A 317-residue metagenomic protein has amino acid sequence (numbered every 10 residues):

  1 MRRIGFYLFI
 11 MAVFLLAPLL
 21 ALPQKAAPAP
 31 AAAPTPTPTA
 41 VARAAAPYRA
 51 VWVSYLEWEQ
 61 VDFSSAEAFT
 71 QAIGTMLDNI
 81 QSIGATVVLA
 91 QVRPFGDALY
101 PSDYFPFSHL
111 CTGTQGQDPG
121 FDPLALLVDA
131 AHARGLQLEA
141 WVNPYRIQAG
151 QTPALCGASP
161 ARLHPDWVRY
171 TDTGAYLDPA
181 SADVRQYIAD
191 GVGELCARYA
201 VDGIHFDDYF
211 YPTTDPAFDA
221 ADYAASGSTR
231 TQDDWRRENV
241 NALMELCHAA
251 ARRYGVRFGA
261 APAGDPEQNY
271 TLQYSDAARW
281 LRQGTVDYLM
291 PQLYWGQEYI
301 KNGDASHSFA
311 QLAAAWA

Functional and structural regions predicted by a protein language model:
G5-P23: Sec-dependent N-terminal signal peptides of Gram-positive bacterial secreted proteins and lipoproteins
P18-A44: Ser/Thr-rich, Proline-interspersed low-complexity disordered segments
R43-Q71, L126-D129, E139-A140, Y145-R198: Active-site-adjacent "subsite" loops/lids of carbohydrate-active enzymes
S54-W58, R93-F95, N143-I147, F206-Y211 (+2 more regions): Active-site beta-loop-alpha junctions enriched in small/polar residues
E59, A66-E67, R93-A98, Q117-D118 (+2 more regions): Acidic-and-aromatic substrate-binding clefts and catalytic sites of carbohydrate-active enzymes
S65-I83, L110-R134, E238-E245: Aromatic- and glycine-enriched glycan-recognition loops and surfaces that form the carbohydrate-binding subsites
F69, N79, T86, R134 (+2 more regions): Polysaccharide-binding and catalytic clefts of secreted carbohydrate-active enzymes
I83-P119: Aromatic-lined carbohydrate-binding/catalytic grooves of carbohydrate-active enzymes
